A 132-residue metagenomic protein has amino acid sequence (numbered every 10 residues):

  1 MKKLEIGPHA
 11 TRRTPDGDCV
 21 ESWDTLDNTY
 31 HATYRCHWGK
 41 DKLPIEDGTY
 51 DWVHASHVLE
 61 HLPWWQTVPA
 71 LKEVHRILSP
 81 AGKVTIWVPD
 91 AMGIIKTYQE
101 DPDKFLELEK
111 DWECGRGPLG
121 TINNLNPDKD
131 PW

Functional and structural regions predicted by a protein language model:
K2-I94: Conserved SAM-binding loop
W64-E73, I77-W132: S-adenosyl-L-methionine-dependent methyltransferase catalytic module, highlighting the catalytic core
